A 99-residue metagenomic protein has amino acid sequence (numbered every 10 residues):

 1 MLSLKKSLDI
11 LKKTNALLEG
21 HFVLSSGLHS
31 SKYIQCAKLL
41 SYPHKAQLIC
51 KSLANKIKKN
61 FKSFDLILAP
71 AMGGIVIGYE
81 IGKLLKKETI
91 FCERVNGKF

Functional and structural regions predicted by a protein language model:
M1-F99: PRPP-associated nucleotide enzymes
